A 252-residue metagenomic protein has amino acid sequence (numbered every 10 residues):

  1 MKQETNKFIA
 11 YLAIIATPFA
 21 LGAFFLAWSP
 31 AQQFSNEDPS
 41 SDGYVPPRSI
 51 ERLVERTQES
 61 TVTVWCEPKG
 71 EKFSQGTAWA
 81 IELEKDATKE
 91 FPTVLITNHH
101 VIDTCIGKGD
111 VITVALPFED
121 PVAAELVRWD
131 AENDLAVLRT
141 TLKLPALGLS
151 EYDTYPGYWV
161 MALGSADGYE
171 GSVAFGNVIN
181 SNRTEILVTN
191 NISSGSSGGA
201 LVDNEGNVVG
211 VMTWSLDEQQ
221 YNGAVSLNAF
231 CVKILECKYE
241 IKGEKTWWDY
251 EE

Functional and structural regions predicted by a protein language model:
K2-T17: N-terminal Sec-pathway targeting helices
W28-V54, V208-E252: C-terminal cap/linker of serine protease catalytic domains
P30-D38, Q75, E82-E132: Catalytic-histidine neighborhood of serine endopeptidases, predominantly the chymotrypsin-like S1/PA family
Y44-E51, T61-I96, V122-A123, V173 (+2 more regions): A conserved glycine-rich beta-strand in the N-terminal activation segment of trypsin-fold
Y44-V45, R52-L53, W79-A80, E84-D86 (+4 more regions): Active-site substrate-binding loop(s) of clan PA
W79, N191-M212: Catalytic nucleophile loop of clan PA
T104, P145-E185, T189-S196, M212-G223: Flexible, gly/ser-rich surface segments that form the specificity/activation loops bordering the active-site cleft
